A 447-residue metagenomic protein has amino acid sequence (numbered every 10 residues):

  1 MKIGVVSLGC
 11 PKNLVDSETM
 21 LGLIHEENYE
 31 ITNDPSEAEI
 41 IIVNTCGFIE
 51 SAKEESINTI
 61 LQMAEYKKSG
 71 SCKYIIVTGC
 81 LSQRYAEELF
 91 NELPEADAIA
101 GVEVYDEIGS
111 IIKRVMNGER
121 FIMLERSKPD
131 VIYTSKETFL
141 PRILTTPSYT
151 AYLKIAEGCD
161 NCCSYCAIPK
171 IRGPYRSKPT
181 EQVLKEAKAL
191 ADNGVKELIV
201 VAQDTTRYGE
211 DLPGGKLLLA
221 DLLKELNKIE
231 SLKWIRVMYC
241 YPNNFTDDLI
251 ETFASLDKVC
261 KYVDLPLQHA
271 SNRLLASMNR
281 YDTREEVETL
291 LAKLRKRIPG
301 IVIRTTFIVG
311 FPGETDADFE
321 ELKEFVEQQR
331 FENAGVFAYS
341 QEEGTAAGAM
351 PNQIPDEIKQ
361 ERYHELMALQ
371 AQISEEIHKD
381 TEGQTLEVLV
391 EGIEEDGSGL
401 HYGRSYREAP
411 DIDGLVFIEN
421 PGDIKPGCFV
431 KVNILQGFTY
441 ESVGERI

Functional and structural regions predicted by a protein language model:
M1-Y208, D248, F253, V263 (+6 more regions): Proteins enriched for Cys/Gly/acidic motifs involved in redox and nucleic-acid/cofactor modification
L8, C162, C166-G173, W234-N243 (+4 more regions): Conserved strand-turn element in the central/C-terminal portion of the radical SAM core barrel that lines
C10, G209-S231, S277-M278, Q341-Q372: Radical SAM enzyme [4Fe-4S]-AdoMet core and its adjacent flexible, acidic and glycine-rich loops/tails across
G47-A52, V195-D221, E225, I229 (+3 more regions): Conserved glycine-rich "GG(E/T)P / GGGxP" loop and the immediately following alpha-helix in the radical SAM core
V183, V200, V237, L265 (+6 more regions): Conserved, mostly hydrophobic/aromatic
P213-K224, D247-K261, E314-E332, E357-E361 (+1 more regions): Short, electropositive alpha-helical surface patch
A220, K228-I229, W234-I235, T246-T305: Radical SAM/AdoMet-radical enzyme domain recognition
A349-I447: Terminal RNA-binding accessory module
